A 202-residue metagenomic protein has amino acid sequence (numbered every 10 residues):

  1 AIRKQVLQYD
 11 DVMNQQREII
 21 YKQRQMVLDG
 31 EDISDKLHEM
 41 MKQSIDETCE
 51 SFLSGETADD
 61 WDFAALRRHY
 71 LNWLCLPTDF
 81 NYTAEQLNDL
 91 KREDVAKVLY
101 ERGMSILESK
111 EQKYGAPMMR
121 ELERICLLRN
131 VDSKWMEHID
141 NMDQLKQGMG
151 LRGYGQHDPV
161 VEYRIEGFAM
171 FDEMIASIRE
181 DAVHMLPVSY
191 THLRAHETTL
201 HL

Functional and structural regions predicted by a protein language model:
A1-R194: Extended, charged helical/alpha-beta scaffold domains that provide interaction surfaces
H192-L202: Residue-level detector of conserved catalytic or cofactor/ligand-binding positions in enzyme active sites
